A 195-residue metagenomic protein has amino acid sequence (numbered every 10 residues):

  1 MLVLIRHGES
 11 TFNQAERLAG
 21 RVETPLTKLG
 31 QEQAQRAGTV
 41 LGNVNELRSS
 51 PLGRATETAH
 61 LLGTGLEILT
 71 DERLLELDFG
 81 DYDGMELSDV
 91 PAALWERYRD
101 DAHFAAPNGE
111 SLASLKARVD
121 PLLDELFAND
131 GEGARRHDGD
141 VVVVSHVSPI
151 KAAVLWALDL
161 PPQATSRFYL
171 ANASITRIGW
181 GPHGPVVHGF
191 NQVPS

Functional and structural regions predicted by a protein language model:
L2-L66, E110: Active-site-proximal alpha-helix that buttresses catalytic centers in soluble enzyme cores
L4-G8, V142-P149: Histidine-centered catalytic micro-motifs
P25, L66-R73, P161-Y169: Short hydrophobic/aromatic-enriched beta-strand-loop microsegments
V44-P51, L69, G133-R136, D140-V144: Short glycine-rich phosphate-binding loop at a beta-alpha junction
L61, A152-W156: Active-site signature of alpha/beta-hydrolase-fold catalytic machinery across serine- and Asp/Cys-nucleophile hydrolases
L62-P121, G179, G189: Phosphate-handling substructures
L77-D89, E132-G133, H137-G139, L155-S195: Acidic, low-complexity terminal tails and accessory targeting/binding regions of phosphate-metabolizing enzymes
L115-V147: GST-like fold's C-terminal all-alpha helical module
